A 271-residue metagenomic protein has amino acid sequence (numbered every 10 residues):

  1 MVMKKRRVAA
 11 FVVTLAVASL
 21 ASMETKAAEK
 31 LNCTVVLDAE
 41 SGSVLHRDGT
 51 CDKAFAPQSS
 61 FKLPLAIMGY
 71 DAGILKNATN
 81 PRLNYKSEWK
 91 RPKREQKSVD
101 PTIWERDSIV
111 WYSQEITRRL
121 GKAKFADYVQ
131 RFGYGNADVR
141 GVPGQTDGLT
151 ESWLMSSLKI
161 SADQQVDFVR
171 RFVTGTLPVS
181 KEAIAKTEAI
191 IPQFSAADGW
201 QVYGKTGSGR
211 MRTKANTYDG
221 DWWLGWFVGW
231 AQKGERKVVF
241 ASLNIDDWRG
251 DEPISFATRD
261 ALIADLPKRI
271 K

Functional and structural regions predicted by a protein language model:
V2-V12: Bacterial N-terminal signal peptides that target proteins for export
T25-G49, V228-Q232, S242: A short, well-structured edge-of-sheet supersecondary motif
R47-D52, K97-S98, R106-S113, G144-W153 (+1 more regions): Flexible glycine/proline-enriched surface loops and loop-helix/loop-strand junctions
T50-A54, R118-G121, V173-K271: Structured C-terminal helix/loop/strand segments within mature extracytoplasmic catalytic/sensor domains
F55-T79, W104, Q165, F240: Active-site SXXK
D71-S87, V179-I184: Short, well-structured active-site flanking segments
K93, P101, T117-T174: Mid-domain, small-residue-enriched loop/turn segments at the edges of structured enzyme/sensor domains
